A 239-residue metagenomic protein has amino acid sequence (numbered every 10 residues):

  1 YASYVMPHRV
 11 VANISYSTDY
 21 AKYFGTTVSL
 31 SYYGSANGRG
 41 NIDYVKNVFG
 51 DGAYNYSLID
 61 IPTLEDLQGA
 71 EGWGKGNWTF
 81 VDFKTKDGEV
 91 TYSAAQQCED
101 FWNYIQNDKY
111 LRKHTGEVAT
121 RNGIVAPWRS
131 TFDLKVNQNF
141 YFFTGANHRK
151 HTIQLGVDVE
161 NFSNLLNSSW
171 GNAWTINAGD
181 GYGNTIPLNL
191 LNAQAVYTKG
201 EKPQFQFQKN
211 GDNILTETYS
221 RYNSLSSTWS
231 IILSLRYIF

Functional and structural regions predicted by a protein language model:
Y1-A2, D180: Catalytic cores of eukaryotic secretory-pathway lumenal/extracellular enzymes that build and remodel glycoconjugates
A2-P7, I124-R129, L225-S227: Short sequence motifs at beta-strands and strand-loop junctions characteristic of Gram-negative outer-membrane
P7-R9, A21-G25, N37, K150-T152 (+2 more regions): Strand-connecting loop/turn motifs
N13-S15, K135-N137, D158, S234: Outer-membrane beta-barrel architecture
T18, Y32-R39, F140, V159-L166 (+1 more regions): Transmembrane beta-strands of outer-membrane beta-barrel pores
A21, G25-A146, Q154, G179-Y219: Extracytoplasmic gating/loop element in the C-terminal half of outer-membrane beta-barrel translocons and assembly
G40-V45, L166-A173: Short, solvent-exposed loop/turn and secondary-structure capping segments
S226-F239: Outer-membrane beta-barrel "beta-signal"
